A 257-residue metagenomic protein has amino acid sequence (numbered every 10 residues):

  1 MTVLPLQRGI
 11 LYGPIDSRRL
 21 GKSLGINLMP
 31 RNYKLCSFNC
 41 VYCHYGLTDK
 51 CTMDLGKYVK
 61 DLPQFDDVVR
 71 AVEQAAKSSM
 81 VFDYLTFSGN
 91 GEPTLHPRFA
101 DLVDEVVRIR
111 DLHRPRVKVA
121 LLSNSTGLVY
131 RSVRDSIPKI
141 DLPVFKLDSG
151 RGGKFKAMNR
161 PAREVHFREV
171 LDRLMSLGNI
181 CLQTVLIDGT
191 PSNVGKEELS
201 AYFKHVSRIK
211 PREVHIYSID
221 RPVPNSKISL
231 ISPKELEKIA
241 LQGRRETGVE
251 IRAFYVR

Functional and structural regions predicted by a protein language model:
M1-R19, P30, T52, R70 (+2 more regions): Auxiliary Fe-S-binding modules of radical SAM enzymes
L4-R8, N27, F87-N90, H166-L171: Generic detector of contiguous secondary-structure segments
G9-G46, Y84-T86: N-terminal pre-triad scaffold of radical SAM enzymes
I15-S17, K34, L112, S136 (+2 more regions): Sterically constrained small-residue positions within well-ordered secondary structures of folded domains
K22, C36, P115-V117, V249: Residue-level signal for beta-strand positions within conserved beta-sheet cores that form or flank
M29-C36, T48-K50, T94, F167-V170: An N-terminal domain-start capping segment
Y42-K139: Conserved Radical SAM active-site core
T94-S229: Conserved AdoMet/S-adenosylmethionine-binding subsite of the radical SAM
